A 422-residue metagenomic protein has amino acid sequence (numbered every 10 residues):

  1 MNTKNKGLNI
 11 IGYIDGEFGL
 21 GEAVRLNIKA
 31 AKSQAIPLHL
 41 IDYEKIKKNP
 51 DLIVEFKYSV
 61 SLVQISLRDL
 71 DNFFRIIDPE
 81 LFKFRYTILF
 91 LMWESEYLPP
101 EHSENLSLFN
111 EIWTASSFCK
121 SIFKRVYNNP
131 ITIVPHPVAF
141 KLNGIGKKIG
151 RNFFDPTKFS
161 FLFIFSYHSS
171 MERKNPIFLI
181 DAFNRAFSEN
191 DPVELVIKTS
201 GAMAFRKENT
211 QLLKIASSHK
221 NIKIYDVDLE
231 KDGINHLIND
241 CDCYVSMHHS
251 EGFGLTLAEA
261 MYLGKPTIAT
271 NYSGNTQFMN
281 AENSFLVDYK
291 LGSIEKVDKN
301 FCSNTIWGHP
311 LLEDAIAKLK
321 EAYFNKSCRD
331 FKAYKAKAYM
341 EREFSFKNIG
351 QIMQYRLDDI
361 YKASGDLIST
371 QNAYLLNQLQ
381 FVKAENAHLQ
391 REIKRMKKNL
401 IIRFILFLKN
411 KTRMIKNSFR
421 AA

Functional and structural regions predicted by a protein language model:
N9, F153-K174, I180-N184, L195-I197: Conserved donor-binding/catalytic core segment of Leloir-type glycosyltransferases
N9-I11, K29, H39-F123, G233: Extended catalytic core of nucleotide-activated donor transferases of GT-like folds
E208-N235: Nucleotide-activated donor-binding/catalytic signature segment of Leloir-type glycosyltransferases, i.e., the conserved
H249: Aromatic "clamp/platform" in nucleotide-sugar-dependent glycosyltransferases that forms part of the donor/acceptor
P266-A269, F285-L286: Short hydrophobic beta-strand element within catalytic cores of glycosyltransferases and related nucleotide-activated
T276-E321: Change "using UDP/GDP/dTDP sugars" to "using nucleotide sugars
D314-A317, E321, C328-E343: A short, well-ordered alpha-helix in the C-terminal region of glycosyltransferases
K362-A422: Boundary detector for helix-to-coil junctions that initiate low-complexity/charged tails
